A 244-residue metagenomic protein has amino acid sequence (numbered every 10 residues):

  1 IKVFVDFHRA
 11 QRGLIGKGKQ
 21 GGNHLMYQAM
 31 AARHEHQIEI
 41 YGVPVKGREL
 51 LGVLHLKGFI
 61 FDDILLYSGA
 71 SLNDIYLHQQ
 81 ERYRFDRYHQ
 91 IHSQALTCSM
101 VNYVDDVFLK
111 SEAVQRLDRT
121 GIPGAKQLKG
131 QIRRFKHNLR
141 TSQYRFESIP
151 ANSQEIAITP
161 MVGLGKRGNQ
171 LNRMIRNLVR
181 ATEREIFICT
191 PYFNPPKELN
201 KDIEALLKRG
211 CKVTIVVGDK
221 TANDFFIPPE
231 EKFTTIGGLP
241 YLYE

Functional and structural regions predicted by a protein language model:
K2, E185, K208-T214: Residues at the starts of beta-strands that form the adenosine-phosphate
K2-T182, D219-E244: HKD-type phospholipase D/PLD-like phosphodiesterase module
A32, L207-K208: Anion (oxyanion) recognition and catalysis
P44-K46, Y192-P195: Short beta->alpha connector loops
C98, P196-K197: Loop/helix-junction capping segments adjacent to catalytic residues or to phosphate/diphosphate-binding pockets
N177, E198-A205: A short acidic, amphipathic alpha-helical/loop segment
I188-F193, V217-K220: Active-site proximal loops enriched in glycine and acidic residues that flank catalytic Cys/His/Asp and coordinate
K197-N200, T214-V216, D224-I227: Extended hydrophobic-aromatic, low-complexity segments
